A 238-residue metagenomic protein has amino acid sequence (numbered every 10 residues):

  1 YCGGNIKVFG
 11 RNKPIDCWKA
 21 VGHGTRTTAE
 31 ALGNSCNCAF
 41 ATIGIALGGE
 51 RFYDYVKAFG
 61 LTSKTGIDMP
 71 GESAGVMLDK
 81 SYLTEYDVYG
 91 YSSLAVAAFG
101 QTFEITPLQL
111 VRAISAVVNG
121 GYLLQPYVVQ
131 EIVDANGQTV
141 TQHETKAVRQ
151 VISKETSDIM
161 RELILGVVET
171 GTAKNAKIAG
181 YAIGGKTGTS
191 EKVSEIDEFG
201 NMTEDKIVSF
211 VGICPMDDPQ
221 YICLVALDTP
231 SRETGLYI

Functional and structural regions predicted by a protein language model:
Y1-L227: Beta-lactam-recognizing serine transpeptidase/beta-lactamase-like catalytic domain environment
D228-I238: A short acidic/glycine-rich loop-to-helix N-cap element
